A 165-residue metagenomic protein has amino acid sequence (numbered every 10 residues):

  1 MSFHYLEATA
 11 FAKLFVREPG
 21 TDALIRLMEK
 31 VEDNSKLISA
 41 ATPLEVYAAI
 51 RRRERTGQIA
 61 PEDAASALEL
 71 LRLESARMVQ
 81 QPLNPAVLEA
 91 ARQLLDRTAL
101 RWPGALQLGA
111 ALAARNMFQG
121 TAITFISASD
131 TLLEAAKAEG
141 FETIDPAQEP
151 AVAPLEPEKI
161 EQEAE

Functional and structural regions predicted by a protein language model:
M1-T42, R53-S66, F141, A147 (+1 more regions): Short, well-structured N-terminal submotif of metal-dependent ribonuclease cores
L27, A110, A135: Hydrophobic/aromatic ligand-binding patch that stacks against planar heteroaromatic rings of cofactors or nucleotides
I38-L44, P103-L106: Aromatic- and histidine-enriched alpha-helix N-cap/loop-to-helix transition segments that scaffold the rims
A41-R97, A114-M117: Active-site-proximal, substrate-binding regions of enzyme catalytic domains and RNA-binding/basic surfaces
R77-T131, I160-E163: Active-site neighborhoods of divalent-metal-dependent phosphate/nucleic-acid chemistry enzymes
S127-T131, E142-T143, A147: Preference for long, well-ordered alpha-helical segments
L133-E139: Short loop/helix-cap segments at secondary-structure boundaries that form the rim of catalytic
